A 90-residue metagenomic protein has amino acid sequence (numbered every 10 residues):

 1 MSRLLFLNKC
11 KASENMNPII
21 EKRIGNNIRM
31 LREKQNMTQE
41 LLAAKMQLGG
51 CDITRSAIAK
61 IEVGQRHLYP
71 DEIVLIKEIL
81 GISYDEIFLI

Functional and structural regions predicted by a protein language model:
S2, F6-Q35: A short, Lys/Arg-rich alpha-helix, primarily the initiator
I28, Q39, R55, P70-I73: Helix-turn-helix DNA-binding elements, focusing on the entry/boundary residues of the two helices that contact DNA
E33, Q47-L48, V63-Q65, V74: Residue-level detection of the helix-turn-helix DNA-binding "recognition helix"
N36-K60: Short alpha-helical DNA-recognition segment
K60, L89-I90: Phosphate-coordinating loops and pocket residues in cytosolic domains that bind phosphorylated ligands
Q65-E86: DNA major-groove recognition helix of helix-turn-helix/homeodomain DNA-binding modules
